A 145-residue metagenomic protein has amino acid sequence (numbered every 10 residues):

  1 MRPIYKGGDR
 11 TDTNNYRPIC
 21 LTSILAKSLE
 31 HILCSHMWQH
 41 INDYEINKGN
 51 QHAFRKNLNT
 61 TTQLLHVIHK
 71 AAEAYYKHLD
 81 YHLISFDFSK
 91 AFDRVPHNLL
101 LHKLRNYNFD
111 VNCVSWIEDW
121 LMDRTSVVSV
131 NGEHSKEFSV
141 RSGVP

Functional and structural regions predicted by a protein language model:
M1-P145: Conserved pre-catalytic core of RNA-dependent polymerases
